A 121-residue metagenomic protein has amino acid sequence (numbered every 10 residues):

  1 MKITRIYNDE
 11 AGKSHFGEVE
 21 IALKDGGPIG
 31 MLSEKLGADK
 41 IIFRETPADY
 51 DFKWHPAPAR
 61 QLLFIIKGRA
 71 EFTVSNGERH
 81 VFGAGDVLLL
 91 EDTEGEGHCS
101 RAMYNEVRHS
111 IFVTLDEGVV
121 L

Functional and structural regions predicted by a protein language model:
M1-F43: A short, N-terminal "cap"/entry segment at the start of jelly-roll beta-barrel domains of the cupin/DSBH fold
D9-E10, I66, S75: Short, ordered coil/turn segments that flank beta-strands lining enzyme active or ligand-binding pockets
E20-D25, D39-A57, E91-G95, E117-V119: Conserved short histidine dyad/triad with adjacent acidic residue
M31-K35, D51-A57, T73-V74, H80-V81 (+1 more regions): Short histidine-centered beta-strand/loop micro-motifs that create catalytic or ligand/metal-coordination sites
L32-D49, N105, S110-F112: Short, solvent-exposed cationic patches
E45, S75-T93: Short acidic-glycine-tyrosine-enriched beta hairpin
E45-A48, H55-F72, I111-L115: Short, conserved beta-strand element in jelly-roll/cupin
L89-T93, C99, M103-V120: A short hydrophobic beta-strand segment most commonly corresponding to one strand of the jelly-roll/cupin
